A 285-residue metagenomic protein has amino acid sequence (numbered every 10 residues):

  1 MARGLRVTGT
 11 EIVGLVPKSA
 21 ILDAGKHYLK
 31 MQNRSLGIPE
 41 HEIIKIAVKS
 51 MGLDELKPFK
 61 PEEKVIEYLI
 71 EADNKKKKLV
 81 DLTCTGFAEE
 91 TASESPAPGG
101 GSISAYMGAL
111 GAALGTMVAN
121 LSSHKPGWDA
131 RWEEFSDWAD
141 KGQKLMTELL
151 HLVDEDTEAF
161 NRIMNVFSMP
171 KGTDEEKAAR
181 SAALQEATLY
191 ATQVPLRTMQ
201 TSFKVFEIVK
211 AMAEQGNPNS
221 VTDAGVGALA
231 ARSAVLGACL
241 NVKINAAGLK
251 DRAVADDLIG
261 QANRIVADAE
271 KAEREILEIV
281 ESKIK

Functional and structural regions predicted by a protein language model:
M1-L82, G86, S93: Long, contiguous binding/interaction regions
A2-L15, D129-A130, E214-V221, N245-L258 (+1 more regions): Flexible, glycine/charged-enriched surface loops at secondary-structure junctions
T91-V118, N219-A238: Conserved phosphate/anionic-ligand binding catalytic regions in large, soluble enzymes, centered on
Y106-L110, W138, L145-L152, A191-T201 (+5 more regions): Amphipathic alpha-helix face/heptad-repeat signature
K125-P170, I265-R274: A structural-propensity feature for long, helix-poor, extended segments
E148, R180, L184, T188 (+1 more regions): Long, non-coiled-coil amphipathic alpha-helical linker/lever segments that couple catalytic cores to other domains
D156-L229, S233, N245: Amphipathic alpha-helical interface segments
Y190-K204, A238-N241, N245, I265-I279: Amphipathic alpha-helical coiled-coil segments
